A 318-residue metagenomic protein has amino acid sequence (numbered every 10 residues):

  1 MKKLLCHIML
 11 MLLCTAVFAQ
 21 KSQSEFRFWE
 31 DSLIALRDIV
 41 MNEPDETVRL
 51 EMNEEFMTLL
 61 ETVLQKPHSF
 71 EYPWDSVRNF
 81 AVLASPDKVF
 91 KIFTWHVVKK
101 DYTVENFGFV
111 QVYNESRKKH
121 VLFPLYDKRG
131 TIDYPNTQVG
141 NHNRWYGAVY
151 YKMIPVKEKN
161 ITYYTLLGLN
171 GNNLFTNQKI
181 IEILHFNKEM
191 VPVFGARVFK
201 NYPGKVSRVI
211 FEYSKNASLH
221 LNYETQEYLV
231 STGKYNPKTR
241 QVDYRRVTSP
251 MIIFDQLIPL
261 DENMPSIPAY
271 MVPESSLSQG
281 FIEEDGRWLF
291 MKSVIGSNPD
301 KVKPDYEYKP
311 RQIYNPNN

Functional and structural regions predicted by a protein language model:
M1-S32: Bacterial Sec-dependent N-terminal signal peptides
Q20-I92: Start-of-domain marker
D75-N141, K238: Active-site acidic/histidine clusters and adjacent loop/turn architecture that either coordinate catalytic ions
V89-H96, T162-N170, P250-Q256: Short beta-strand elements that form the blades of beta-propeller/WD-repeat-like and other beta-sheet-rich scaffold
N106-R117, I180-K188, A269-D285: Beta-propeller blade signature
H120-R129, V193-P203, F290-G296: Beta-propeller fold detector
N136-W145, V149-E158, P192-E283: Short aromatic loop motif centered on NTY/YTY
R144-N187: Contiguous hydrophobic, core-forming segments of folded domains
